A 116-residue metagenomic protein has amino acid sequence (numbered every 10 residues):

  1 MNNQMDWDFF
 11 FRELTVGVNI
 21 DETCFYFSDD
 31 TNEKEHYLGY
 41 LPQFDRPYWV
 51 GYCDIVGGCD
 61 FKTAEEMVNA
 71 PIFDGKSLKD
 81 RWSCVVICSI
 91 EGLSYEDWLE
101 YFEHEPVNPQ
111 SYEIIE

Functional and structural regions predicted by a protein language model:
M1-S28: Negatively charged, low-complexity tracts enriched in Asp/Glu with abundant Ser/Thr
W7-F9, T23-F25, C59, P71 (+2 more regions): Short non-domain terminal segments
E13-T15, D29-T31, E65, S77 (+1 more regions): Prokaryotic Sec-type signal peptides and long signal-anchor helices with extended Leu/Ile/Val-rich h-regions
T15, V56-D60, I90, P106: Amphipathic alpha-helical interaction segments
V18-D54: Amphipathic, interaction-prone secondary-structure segments
Y40-C84: Acidic, aromatic-enriched beta-alpha/helix-loop junctions
E66-E116: Acidic, low-complexity intrinsically disordered segments
